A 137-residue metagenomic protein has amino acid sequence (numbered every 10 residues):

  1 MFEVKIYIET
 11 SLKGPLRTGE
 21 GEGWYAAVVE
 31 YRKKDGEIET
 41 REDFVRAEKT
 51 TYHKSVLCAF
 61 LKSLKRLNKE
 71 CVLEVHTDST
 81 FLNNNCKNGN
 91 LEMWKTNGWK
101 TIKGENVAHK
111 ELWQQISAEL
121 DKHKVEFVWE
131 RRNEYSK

Functional and structural regions predicted by a protein language model:
M1-K54, R66: RNase H-like nuclease fold core
L12-T18, K65-K137: RNase H catalytic domain
V56, F60: Short, conserved alpha-helix that lines the donor NDP-sugar binding/gating region of sugar-transfer enzymes
